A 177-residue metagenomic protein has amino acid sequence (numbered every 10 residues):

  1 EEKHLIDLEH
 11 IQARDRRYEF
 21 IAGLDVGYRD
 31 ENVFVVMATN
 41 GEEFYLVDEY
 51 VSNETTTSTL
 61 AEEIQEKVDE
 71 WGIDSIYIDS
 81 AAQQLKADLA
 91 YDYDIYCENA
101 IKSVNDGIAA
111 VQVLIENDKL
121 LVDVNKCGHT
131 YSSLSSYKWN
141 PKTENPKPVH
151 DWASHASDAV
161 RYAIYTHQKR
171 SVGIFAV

Functional and structural regions predicted by a protein language model:
E1-L24: ATPase catalytic-site recognition across NTP-hydrolyzing enzymes
R16-Y18, Y28-E31, W71-G72, E116: Short, well-ordered loop/turn elements at secondary-structure boundaries
F20-L24, E31-F34, D48: A conserved active-site cap/scaffold subdomain adjacent to cofactor or substrate pockets
N32, D74, S157: Residue-level detector of short, conserved catalytic/binding motifs and their immediate flanks
N32-A38, R161: Short beta-strand scaffold segments in enzyme catalytic cores
N40-P148, R170-A176: Mg2+-dependent endonuclease catalytic cores in nucleic-acid-processing enzymes, primarily RNase H-like
H150-V177: Charge-patterned, long linear interaction tracts outside catalytic cores
